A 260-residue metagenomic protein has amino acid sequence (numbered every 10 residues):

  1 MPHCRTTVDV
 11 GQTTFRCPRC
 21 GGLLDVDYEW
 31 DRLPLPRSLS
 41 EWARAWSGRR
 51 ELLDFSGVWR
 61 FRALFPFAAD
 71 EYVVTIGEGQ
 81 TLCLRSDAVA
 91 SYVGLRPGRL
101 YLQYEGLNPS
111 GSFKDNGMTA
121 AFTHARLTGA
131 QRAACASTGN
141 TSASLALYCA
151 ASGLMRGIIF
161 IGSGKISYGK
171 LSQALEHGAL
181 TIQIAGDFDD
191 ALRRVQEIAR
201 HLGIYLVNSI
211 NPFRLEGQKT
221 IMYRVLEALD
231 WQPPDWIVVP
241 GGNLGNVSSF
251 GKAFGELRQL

Functional and structural regions predicted by a protein language model:
M1-L260: PLP-dependent amino-acid enzyme catalytic core
